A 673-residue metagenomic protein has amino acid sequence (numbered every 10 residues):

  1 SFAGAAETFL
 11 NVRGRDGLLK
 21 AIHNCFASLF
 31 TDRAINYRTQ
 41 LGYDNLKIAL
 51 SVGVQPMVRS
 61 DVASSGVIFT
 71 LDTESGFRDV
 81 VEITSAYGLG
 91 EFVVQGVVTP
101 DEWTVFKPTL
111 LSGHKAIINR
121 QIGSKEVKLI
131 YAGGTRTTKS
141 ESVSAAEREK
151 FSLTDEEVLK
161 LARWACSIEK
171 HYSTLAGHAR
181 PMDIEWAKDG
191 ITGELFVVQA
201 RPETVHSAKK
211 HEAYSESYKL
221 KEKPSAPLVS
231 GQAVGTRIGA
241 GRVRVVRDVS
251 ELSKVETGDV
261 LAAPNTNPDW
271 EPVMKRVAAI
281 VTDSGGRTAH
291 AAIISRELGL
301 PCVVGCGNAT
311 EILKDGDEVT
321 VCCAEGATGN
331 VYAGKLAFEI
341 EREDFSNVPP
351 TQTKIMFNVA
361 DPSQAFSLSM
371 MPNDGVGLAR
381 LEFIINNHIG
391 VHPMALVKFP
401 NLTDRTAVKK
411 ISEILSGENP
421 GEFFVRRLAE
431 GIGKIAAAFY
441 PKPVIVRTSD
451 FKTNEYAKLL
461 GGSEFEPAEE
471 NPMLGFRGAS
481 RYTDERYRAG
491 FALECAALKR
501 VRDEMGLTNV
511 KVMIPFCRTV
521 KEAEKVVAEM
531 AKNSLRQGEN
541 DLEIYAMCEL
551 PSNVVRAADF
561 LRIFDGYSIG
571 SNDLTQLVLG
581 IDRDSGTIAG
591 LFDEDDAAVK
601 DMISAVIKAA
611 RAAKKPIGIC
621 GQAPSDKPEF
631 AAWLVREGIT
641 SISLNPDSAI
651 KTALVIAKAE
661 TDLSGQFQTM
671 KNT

Functional and structural regions predicted by a protein language model:
S1, F9-N11, S51-Q55, V67-T70 (+24 more regions): Structured core elements
S1-E74, A86, T137-L175: Extended, highly charged
S1-F2, D61, A165, E343-T673: Conserved alpha/beta-domain cores
A3-N36, V62-G133, V198-Q232, R276-D283 (+7 more regions): Extended active-site and interfacial segments that coordinate phosphate-rich ligands in large catalytic machineries
R15-G17, M57-D61, D72-S75, S85-F92 (+21 more regions): Short, glycine-/Ser/Thr-/acidic-enriched flexible segments
V80-D183, A187-I191, A226-A240, T257 (+6 more regions): Conserved catalytic alpha/beta cores of large enzymes that bind or transform nucleotide phosphates and polynucleotides
K107-T109, R120-Q121, K125-T137, A176-K221 (+7 more regions): Terminal amphipathic helices with adjacent charged low-complexity linkers/tails
I191, E203-S207, L228, Q232 (+3 more regions): Acidic, glycine-rich flexible loop/linker segments
